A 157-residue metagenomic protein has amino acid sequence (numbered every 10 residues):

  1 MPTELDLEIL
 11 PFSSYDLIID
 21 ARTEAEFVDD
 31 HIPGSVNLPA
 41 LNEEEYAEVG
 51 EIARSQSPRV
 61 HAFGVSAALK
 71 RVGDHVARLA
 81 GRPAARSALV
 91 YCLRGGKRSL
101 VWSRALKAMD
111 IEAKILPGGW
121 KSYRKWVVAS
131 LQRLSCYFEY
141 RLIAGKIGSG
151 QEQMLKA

Functional and structural regions predicted by a protein language model:
M1-P33, V128-S135, L142: Flexible, polar/low-complexity N-terminal or interdomain linker segments that lie immediately upstream of folded
F12-P83: Positively charged, proline/Ser/Thr-rich regional signature most characteristic of the Rhodanese/CDC25-like
L17, S87-L89, Y140: Structural motif
A25, R98-L100, Q151-E152: Short, well-ordered alpha-helical microsegments
V60-P117, A144-K146: Catalytic cysteine-centered active loop of the rhodanese-like fold, especially the PTP/DSP P-loop
E112-Q132, C136-Y137: Long, charge-dense
R141-A157: Glycine-rich phosphate-binding P-loop
